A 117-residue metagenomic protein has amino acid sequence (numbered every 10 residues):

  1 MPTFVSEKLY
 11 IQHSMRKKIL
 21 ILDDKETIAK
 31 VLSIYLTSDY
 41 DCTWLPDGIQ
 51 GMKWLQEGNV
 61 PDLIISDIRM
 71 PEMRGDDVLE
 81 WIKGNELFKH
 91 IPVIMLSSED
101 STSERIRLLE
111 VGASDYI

Functional and structural regions predicted by a protein language model:
R16, N59-D62, L87-P92: His-Asp phosphorelay/catalytic-motif detector in bacterial-type signaling
E26-T43: Two-component/phosphorelay signaling modules centered on CheY-like receiver
A29, P71-E72, E80, K89 (+1 more regions): The feature encodes the CheY-like receiver
P46-L63: Acidic, metal-coordinating helix/loop segments flanking the phosphotransfer/catalytic sites of two-component signaling
G51, R107-L108: Residue preferences within the helical output face of two-component receiver
D67, S97: Active-site residues of response regulator receiver
